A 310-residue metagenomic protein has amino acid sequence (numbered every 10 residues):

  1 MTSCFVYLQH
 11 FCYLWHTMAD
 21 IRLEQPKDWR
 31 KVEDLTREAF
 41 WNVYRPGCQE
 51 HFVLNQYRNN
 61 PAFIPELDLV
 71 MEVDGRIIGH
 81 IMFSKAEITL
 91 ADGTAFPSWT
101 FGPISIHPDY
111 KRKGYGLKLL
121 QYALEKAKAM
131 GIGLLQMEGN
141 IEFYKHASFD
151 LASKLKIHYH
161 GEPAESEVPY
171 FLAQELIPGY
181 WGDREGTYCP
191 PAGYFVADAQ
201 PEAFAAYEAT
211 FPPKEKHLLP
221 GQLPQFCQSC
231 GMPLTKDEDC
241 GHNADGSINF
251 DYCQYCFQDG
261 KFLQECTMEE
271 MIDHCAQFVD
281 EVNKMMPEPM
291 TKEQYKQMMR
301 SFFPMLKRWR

Functional and structural regions predicted by a protein language model:
A19, R76-H80, W99: Glycine-rich phosphate/pyrophosphate-binding loop shared by adenosine-nucleotide-utilizing enzymes
D20-V32: A short beta-loop-alpha structural element at the N-terminal edge of CoA-dependent acyl/N-acetyltransferase catalytic
E33, F40-M82, E87: Active-site rim helix/loop that mediates acceptor-substrate recognition in acyltransferases
P103-K111: A short, internal acetyl-CoA/4′-phosphopantetheine-binding micro-motif in the GNAT/acyltransferase core
Y110, G114-Y122, I132: Conserved acetyl-CoA pyrophosphate-binding loop and the N-cap/start of the following alpha-helix in GNAT-like
I132, G139-S166: Conserved active-site alpha-helix within GNAT-family acetyltransferase domains
C227-C230, C253: Short cysteine-rich clusters marking metal-coordination/redox-active sites
C240-F250: Short linker/helix segments within small regulatory modules
